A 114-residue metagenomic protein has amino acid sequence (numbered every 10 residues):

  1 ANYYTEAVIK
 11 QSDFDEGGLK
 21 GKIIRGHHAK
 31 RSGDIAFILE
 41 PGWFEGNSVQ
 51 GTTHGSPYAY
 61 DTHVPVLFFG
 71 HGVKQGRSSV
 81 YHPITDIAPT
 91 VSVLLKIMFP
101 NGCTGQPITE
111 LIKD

Functional and structural regions predicted by a protein language model:
A1-A7, M98-G105: Acidic/polar loop patches that form or flank catalytic/metal-binding clefts of enzymes that bind anionic ligands
A1-T90: Active-site neighborhoods of enzymes that stabilize oxyanions during catalysis
S92-P100, K113: Sec-exported extracytoplasmic/periplasmic mature domains
G105-D114: Short, highly charged C-terminal tails/helix-capping segments
